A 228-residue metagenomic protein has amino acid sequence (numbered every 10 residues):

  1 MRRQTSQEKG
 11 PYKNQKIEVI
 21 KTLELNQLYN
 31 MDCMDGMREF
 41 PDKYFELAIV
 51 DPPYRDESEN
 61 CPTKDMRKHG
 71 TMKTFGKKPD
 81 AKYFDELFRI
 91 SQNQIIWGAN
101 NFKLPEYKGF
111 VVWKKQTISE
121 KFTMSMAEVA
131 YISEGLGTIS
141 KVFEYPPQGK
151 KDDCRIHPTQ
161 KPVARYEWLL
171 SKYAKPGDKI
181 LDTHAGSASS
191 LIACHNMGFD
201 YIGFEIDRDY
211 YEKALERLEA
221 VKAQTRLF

Functional and structural regions predicted by a protein language model:
R2, Q7-Y12, E39-V50, Y54 (+3 more regions): Class I S-adenosyl-L-methionine
E18-I20, K222: N-terminal functional modules and adjacent low-complexity/disordered segments of proteins
I20-Q27: Beta-strand-turn-beta hairpins that frame and shape the catalytic cleft of phosphate-ester-processing enzymes
L25, K73-K77: Short, exposed beta-strand "edge-strand" segments with a Pro/Gly-rich flavor and a Y/T-containing core
Q27-Y29, I202: Structural signal for short hydrophobic segments within the conserved structured cores of catalytic domains across
M31-G36: Conserved SAM/SAH-binding loop
G76-L87: Active-site donor-binding segments of glycosyltransferases and PAPS-dependent sulfotransferases
